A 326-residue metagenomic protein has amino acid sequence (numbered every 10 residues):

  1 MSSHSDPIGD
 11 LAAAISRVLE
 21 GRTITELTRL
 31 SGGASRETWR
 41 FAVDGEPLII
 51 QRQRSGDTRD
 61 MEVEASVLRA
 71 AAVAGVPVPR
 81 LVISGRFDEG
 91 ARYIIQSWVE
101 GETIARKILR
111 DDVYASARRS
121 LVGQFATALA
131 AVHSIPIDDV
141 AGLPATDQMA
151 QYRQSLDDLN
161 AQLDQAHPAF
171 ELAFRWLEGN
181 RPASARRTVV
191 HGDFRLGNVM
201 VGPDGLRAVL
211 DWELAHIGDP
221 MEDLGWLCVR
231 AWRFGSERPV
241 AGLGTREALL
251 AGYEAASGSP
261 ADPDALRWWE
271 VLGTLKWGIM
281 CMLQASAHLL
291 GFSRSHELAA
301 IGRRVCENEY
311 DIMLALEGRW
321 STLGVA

Functional and structural regions predicted by a protein language model:
M1-E20: Juxta-kinase regulatory segment immediately upstream of eukaryotic protein kinase catalytic domains
G21-T28: Conserved N-terminal boundary motif of the eukaryotic protein kinase catalytic domain
T28-L172, P182-R186: ATP-binding pocket architecture of kinase catalytic cores
R187-V189, R207: Conserved protein kinase catalytic-loop anchor
V189-H191, L196: Catalytic-loop of the protein kinase fold
L210-A215: Activation of the activation-loop gatekeeper triad in protein kinase-fold domains
E222-G258, L272-G291: Active-site activation/catalytic loop segments of kinase-like enzymes and analogous catalytic loops in related
